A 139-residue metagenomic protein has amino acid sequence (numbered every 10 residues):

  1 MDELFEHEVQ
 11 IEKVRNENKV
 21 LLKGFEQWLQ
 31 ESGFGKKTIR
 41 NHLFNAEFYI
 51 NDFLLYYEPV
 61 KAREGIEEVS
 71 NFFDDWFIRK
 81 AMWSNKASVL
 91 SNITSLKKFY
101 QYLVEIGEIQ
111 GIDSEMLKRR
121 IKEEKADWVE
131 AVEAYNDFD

Functional and structural regions predicted by a protein language model:
M1-M82, A87-D139: Charge-rich, intrinsically disordered N-terminal extensions that act as flexible nucleic-acid engagement or regulatory
